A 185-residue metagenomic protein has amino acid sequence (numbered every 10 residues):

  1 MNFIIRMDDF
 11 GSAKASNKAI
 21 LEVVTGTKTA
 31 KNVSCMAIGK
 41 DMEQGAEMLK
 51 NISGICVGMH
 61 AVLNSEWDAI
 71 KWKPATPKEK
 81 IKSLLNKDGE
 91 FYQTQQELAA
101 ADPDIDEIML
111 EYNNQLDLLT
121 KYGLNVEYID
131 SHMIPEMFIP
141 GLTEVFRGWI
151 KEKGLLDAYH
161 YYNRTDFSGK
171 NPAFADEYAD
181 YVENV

Functional and structural regions predicted by a protein language model:
M1-A15, A19-L21: Boundary/entry segment of secreted carbohydrate-active catalytic domains
N2-I4, A30-S34, G54-H60, V126-D130 (+1 more regions): Structural preference for beta-strand elements that scaffold enzyme active sites
D8-F10, M36-I38, H60-E66, H132-I134 (+1 more regions): Active-site beta-loop-alpha junctions enriched in small/polar residues
K14, K40-M48, P140: Active-site-adjacent beta->alpha loops and helix N-cap segments on the catalytic face of soluble alpha/beta enzymes
I20-T27, M42-C56, P74-E79, S83-N86 (+1 more regions): Acidic (Asp/Glu)-rich catalytic clusters
K50-D68: Short, structured active-site "lid" loops
I70-A100: Active-site gating loops and adjacent loop-to-helix segments of metal-dependent hydrolytic enzymes
I105-E183: Catalytic domains of cell-wall/extracellular-matrix polysaccharide-remodeling enzymes, centered on de-N-acetylation
